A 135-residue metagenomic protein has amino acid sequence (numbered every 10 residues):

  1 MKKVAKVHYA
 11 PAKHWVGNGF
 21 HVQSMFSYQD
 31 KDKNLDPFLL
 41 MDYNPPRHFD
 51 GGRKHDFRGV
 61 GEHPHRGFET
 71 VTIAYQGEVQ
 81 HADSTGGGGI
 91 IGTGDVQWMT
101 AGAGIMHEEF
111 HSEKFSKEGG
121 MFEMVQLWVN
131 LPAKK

Functional and structural regions predicted by a protein language model:
M1-A12: Short, Gly/Pro- and small/polar-rich lid/capping loops
V7-H8, D56-F57, H111: Short structured motifs
H14-Y75, M124: A short glycine-rich, His/Asp/Glu-containing loop-to-beta-strand
N44-P45, G77-E78, L131-K134: Short loop segments at secondary-structure junctions
F57, T72-T93, M106-E108: A short beta-strand-loop-beta hairpin characteristic of the jelly-roll/cupin
V60-P64, D83, S116: Short secondary-structure transition/capping motifs
A101-K134: Ligand-binding loop in jelly-roll beta-barrel domains
